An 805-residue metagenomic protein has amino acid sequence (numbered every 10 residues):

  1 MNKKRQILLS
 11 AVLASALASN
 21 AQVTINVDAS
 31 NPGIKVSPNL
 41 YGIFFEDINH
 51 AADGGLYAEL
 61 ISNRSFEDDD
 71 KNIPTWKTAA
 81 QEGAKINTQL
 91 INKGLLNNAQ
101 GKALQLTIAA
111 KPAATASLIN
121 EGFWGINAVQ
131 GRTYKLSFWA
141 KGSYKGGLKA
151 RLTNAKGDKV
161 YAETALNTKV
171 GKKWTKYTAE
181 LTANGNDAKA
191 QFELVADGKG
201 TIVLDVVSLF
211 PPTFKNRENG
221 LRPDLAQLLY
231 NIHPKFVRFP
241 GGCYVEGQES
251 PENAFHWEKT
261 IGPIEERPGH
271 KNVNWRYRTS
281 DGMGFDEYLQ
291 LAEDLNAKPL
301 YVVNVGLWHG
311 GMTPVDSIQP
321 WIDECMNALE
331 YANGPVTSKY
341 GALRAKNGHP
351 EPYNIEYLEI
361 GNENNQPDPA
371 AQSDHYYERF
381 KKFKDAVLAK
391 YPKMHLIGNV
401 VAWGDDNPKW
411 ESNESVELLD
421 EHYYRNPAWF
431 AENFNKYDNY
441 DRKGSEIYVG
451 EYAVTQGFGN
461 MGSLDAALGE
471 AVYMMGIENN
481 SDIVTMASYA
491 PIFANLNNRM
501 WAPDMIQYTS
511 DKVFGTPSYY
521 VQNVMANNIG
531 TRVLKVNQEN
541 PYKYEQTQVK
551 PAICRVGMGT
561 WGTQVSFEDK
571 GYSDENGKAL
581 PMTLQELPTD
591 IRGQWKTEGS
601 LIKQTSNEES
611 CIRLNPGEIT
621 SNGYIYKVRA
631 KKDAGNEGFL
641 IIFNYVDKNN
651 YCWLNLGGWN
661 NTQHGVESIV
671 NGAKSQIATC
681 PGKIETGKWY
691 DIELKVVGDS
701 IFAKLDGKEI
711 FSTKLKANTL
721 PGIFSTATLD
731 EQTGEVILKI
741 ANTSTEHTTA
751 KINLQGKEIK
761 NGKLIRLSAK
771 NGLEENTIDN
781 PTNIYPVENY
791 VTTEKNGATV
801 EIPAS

Functional and structural regions predicted by a protein language model:
I43, A84-Q105, V245-G284, S317-W321 (+3 more regions): Aromatic- and acidic-residue-enriched carbohydrate-binding clefts of CAZyme catalytic domains
G94-A114, G593-I612, T662-E667: Short carbohydrate-recognition loop motifs
A114-N231, I318: Extended acidic/polar, glycine-enriched regions that form or flank non-catalytic beta-rich accessory modules
T164, V670-D691: Short, aromatic/His-centered strand-loop micro-motif at the edge of beta-sheets
Q290-L291, K382-H395, W410, E417-L418 (+3 more regions): Catalytic-core region of carbohydrate-active enzymes that cleave or remodel glycosidic bonds
A552-R555, G559-S566, S606-E667: Secretory/extracellular carbohydrate-interaction modules and structurally similar beta-sandwich "look-alikes"
K570, V628, T686-K714: Carbohydrate-binding surfaces in secreted/extracellular proteins
I723-E758, L764, S805: Carbohydrate-binding surface patches
